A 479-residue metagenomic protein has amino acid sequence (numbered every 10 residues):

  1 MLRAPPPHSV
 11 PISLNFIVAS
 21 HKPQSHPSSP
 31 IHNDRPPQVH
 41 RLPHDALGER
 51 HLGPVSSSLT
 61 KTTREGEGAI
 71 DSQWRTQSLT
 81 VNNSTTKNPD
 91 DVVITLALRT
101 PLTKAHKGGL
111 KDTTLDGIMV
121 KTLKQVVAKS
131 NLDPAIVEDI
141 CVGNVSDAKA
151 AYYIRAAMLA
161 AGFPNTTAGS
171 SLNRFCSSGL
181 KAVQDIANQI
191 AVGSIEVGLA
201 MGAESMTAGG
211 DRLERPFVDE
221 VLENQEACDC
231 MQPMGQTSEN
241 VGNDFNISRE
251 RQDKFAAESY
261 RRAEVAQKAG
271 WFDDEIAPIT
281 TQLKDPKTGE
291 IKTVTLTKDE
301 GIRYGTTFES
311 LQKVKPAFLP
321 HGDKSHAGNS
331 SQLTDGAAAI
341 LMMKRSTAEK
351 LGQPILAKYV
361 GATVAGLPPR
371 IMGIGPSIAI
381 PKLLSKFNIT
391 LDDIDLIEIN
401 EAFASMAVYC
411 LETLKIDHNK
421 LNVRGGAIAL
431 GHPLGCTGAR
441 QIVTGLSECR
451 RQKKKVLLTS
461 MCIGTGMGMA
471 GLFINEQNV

Functional and structural regions predicted by a protein language model:
L2-R3, F16, D34-I136, I140-C141 (+2 more regions): Cys-dependent condensing catalytic cores that perform Claisen condensation/acyl-transfer in fatty-acid/polyketide
H51-V55, I70, N144-V197, D229-Q236 (+3 more regions): Conserved catalytic cysteine-centered active-site region of acyl-thioester-dependent Claisen-condensing enzymes
L52-P54, T62-S84, P89-D90, R99-P101 (+6 more regions): N-terminal extracellular/periplasmic Venus flytrap/periplasmic-binding protein-like
N83-S84, P101-K124, G143-D147, S170-A187 (+8 more regions): Active-site pocket-shaping loop/turn-to-helix segments
L96-A97, G198-E204, T280, M342 (+1 more regions): Short beta-strand segments
L110-G198, A203-V221, I276-L296, R370-I371 (+1 more regions): Conserved beta-ketoacyl condensing-enzyme motif
V126-I136, V241, F245-N246, A348-I355 (+2 more regions): Phosphate/pyrophosphate-binding loops at sites that engage ATP/ADP/AMP, CoA/4′-phosphopantetheine, polyphosphate
L172-E204, G242-W271, A339-S346, Y409-L411 (+2 more regions): Active-site-proximal alpha-helical scaffold in enzymes
